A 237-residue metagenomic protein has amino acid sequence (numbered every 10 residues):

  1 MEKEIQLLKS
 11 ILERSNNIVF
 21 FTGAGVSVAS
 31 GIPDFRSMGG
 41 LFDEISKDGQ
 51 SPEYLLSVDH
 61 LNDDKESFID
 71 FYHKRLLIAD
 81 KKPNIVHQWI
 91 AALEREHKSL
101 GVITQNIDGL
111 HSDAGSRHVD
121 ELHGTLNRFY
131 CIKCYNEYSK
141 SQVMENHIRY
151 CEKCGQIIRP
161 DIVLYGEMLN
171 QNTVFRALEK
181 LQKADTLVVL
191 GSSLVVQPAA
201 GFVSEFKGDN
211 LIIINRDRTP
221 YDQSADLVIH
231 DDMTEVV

Functional and structural regions predicted by a protein language model:
M1-V237: Conserved catalytic core of sirtuin-type NAD+-dependent deacylases
